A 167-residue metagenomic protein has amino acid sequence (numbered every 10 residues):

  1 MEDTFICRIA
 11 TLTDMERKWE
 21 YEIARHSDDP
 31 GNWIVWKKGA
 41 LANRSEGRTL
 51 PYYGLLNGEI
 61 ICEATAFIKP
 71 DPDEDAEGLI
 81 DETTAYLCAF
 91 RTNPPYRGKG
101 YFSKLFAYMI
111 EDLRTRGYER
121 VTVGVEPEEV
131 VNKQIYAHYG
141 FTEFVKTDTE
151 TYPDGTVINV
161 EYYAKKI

Functional and structural regions predicted by a protein language model:
M1-R17, Y21, I167: Conserved N-terminal entry element of GNAT/NAT acetyltransferase domains
L12-T13, I23-A89, N93-P94, F106-Y108 (+1 more regions): Acetyl-CoA-dependent GNAT
N93-P95, K99, E128: Active-site acidic-Proline motif in GNAT/NAT acetyltransferases
G98-F106: Glycine-rich acyl-CoA binding loop
S103, E128-V145: Conserved active-site alpha-helix within GNAT-family acetyltransferase domains
L113-V125: Conserved GNAT acetyl-CoA-binding A-motif
V123-K133, E150-D154: Conserved beta-strand-loop-alpha-helix junction that forms the acyl-donor binding cleft
